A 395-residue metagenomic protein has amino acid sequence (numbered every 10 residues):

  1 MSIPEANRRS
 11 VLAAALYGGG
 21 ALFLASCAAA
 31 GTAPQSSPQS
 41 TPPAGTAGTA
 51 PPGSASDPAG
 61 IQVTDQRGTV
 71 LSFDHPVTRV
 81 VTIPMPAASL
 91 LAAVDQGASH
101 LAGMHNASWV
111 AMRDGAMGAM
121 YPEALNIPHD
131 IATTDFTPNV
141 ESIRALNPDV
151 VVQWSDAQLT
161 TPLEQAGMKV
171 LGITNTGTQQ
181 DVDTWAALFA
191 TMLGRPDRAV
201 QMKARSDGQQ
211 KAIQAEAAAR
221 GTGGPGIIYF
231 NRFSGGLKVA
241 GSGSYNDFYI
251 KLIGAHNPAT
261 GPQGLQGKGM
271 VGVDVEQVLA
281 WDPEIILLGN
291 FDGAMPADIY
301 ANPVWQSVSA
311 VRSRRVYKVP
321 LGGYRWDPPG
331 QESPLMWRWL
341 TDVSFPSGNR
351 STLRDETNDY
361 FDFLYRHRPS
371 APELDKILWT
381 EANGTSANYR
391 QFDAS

Functional and structural regions predicted by a protein language model:
M1-A6, S10-S26: N-terminal secretory signal peptides
C27-P38: Bacterial lipoprotein signal-peptidase II cleavage site
P43-T64: N-terminal low-complexity, Pro/Thr/Ser-rich intrinsically disordered segments that act as propeptides or flexible
V63, V70, L159-K238, M270 (+2 more regions): Extracytoplasmic substrate-binding proteins
Q66-G68, D130-N139, Q263-V275: Short helix-initiation/N-cap motifs at beta->coil->alpha
A88-R144, V150, P258: A short, structured surface patch at a secondary-structure boundary
V140-V152, V275-L288: Proline-aspartate-enriched helix->loop->beta-strand connector
G243-K268: Alpha-helical, coiled-coil/dimerization segments enriched in small aliphatic residues
